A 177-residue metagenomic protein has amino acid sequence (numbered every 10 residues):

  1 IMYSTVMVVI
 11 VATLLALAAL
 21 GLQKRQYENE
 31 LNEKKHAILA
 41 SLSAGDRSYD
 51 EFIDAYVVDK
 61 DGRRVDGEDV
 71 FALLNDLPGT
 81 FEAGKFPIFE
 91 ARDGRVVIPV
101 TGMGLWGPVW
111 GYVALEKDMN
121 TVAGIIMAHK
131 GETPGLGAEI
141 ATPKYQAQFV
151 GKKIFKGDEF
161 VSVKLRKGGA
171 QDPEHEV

Functional and structural regions predicted by a protein language model:
I1-V177: Flexible, solvent-exposed loop/hinge segments and secondary-structure transition points
